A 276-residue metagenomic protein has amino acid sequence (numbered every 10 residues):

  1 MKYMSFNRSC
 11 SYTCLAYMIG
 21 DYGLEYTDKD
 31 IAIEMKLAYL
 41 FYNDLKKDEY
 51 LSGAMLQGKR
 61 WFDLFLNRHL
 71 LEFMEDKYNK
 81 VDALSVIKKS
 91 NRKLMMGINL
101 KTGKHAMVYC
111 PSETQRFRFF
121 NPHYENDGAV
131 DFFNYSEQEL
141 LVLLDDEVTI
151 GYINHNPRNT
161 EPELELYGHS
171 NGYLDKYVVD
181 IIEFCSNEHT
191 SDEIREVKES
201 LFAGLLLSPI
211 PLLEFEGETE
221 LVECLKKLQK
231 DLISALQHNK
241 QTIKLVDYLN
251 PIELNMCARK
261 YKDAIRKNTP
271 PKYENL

Functional and structural regions predicted by a protein language model:
K2-K46: Extracytoplasmic strand-loop-helix segments at the start of, or within, the mature domains of secreted/periplasmic
S5-F6, G20, A38-A106, C110-D145: Conserved active-site-adjacent core of cysteine acyl-enzyme catalytic domains
A16, A32, D63, L84-K88 (+9 more regions): Generic detector of well-ordered alpha-helical segments enriched in charged/polar residues, highlighting helical
G20-G23, K36, D44, E49 (+10 more regions): Short, flexible coil/linker elements and helix-boundary hinge sites characteristic of intrinsically disordered
S112-E223, K227: Noncatalytic regulatory segments and standalone regulatory/sensor domains
L212-L276: Charged, long alpha-helical assembly modules
